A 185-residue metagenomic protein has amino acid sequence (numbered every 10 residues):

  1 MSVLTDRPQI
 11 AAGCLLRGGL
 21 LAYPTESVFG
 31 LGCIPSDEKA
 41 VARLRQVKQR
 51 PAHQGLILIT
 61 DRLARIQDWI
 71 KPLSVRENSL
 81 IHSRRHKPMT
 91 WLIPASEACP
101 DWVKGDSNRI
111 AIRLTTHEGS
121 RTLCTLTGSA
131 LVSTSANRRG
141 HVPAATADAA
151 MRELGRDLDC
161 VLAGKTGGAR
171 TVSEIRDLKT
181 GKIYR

Functional and structural regions predicted by a protein language model:
M1-R185: Active-site-adjacent structural elements in enzyme catalytic cores
